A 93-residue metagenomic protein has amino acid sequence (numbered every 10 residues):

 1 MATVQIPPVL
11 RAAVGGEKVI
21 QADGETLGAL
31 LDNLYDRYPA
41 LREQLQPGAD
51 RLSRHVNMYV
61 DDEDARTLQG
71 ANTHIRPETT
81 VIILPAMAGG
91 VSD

Functional and structural regions predicted by a protein language model:
M1-D93: Ubiquitin-like/PB1-type beta-grasp interaction modules and other compact soluble beta-rich domains
